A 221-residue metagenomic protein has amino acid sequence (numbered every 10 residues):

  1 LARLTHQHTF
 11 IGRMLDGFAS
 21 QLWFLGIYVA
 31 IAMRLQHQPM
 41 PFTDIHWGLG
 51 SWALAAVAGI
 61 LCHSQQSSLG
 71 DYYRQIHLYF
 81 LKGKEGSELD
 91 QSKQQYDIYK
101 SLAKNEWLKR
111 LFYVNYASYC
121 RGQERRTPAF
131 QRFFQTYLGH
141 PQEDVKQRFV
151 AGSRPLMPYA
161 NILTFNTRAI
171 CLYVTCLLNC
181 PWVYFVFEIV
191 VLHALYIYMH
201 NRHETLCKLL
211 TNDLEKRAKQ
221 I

Functional and structural regions predicted by a protein language model:
L4-S67, L172: Multi-pass membrane catalytic core of lipid/isoprenoid biosynthesis enzymes
C62, Y72-I221: C-terminal membrane-associated helical module and adjoining short loops/tails
